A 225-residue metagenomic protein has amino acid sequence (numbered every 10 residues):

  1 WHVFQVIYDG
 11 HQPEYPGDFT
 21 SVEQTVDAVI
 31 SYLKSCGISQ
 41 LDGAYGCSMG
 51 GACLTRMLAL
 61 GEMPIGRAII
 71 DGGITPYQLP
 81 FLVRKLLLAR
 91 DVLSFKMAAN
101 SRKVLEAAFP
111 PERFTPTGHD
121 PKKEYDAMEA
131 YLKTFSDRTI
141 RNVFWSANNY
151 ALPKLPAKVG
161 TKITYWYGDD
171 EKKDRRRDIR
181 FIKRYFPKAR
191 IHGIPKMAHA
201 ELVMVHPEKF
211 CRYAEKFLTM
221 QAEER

Functional and structural regions predicted by a protein language model:
H2-Y45: Active-site loop/oxyanion-hole signature of alpha/beta-hydrolase fold enzymes
I7-Q12, I74, M197-A198: Short beta-to-alpha linker loops that shape the active-site pocket of alpha/beta-hydrolase fold enzymes
Y45-L54: Gly/Ala-rich beta-loop-alpha elbow adjacent to hydrolase catalytic centers
A59, I65-M97: Flexible "cap/lid" loop of the alpha/beta hydrolase fold
L79-P80, N100-A157: Conserved alpha/beta-hydrolase catalytic His-Asp/Glu region
V159, Y165-Y167: Short beta-strand/loop motif that positions the catalytic acidic residue of the alpha/beta-hydrolase fold
K172-D178: Conserved alpha/beta-hydrolase "acid-adjacent" motif
I194-E208: Catalytic histidine-centered segment of alpha/beta-hydrolase-like enzymes
